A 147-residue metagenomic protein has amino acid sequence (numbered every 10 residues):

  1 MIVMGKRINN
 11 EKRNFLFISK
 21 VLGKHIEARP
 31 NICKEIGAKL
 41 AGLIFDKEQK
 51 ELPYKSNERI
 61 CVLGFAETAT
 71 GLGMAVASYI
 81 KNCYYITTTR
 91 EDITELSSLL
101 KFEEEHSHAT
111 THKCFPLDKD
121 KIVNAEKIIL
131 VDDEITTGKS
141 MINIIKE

Functional and structural regions predicted by a protein language model:
M1-E147: PRPP-associated nucleotide enzymes
